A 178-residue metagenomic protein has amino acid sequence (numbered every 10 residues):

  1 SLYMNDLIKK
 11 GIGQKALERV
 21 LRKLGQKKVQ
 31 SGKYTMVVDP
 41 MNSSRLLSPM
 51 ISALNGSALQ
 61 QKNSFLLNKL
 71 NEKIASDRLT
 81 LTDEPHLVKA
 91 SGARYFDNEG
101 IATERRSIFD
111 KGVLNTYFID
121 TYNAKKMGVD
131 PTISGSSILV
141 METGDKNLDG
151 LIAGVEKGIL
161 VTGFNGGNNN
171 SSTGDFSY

Functional and structural regions predicted by a protein language model:
S1-M4, G13-A16, K62, N71 (+3 more regions): Glycine-centered flexibility motif
S1-M50, L54: Internal alpha/beta scaffold segment
S1-N5, D39, I51, S57-T82: Extended amphipathic alpha-helical scaffolds
M4, G11-G13, P49, G56 (+3 more regions): Amphipathic, alpha-helical segments enriched in basic
K10, Q14, K28-Q30, P40 (+6 more regions): Conserved structured core elements
K28-Q30, T35, S48-L70, G128-K146: N-terminal short leaders/motifs
K69-Y178: Dual-mode signal for accessory low-complexity, basic/Gly-rich regions
